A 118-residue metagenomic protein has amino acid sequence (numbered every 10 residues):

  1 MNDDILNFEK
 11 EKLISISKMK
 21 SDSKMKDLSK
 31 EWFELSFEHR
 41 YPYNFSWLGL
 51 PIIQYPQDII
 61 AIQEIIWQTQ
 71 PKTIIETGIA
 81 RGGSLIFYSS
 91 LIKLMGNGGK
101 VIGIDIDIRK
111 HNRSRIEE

Functional and structural regions predicted by a protein language model:
M1, I16-K20, F37, P42 (+1 more regions): Membrane-proximal envelope and lipid/glycan-remodeling enzymes
M1-S29: N-terminal auxiliary segments of SAM/dcSAM-dependent transferases
E9-E11, E31-E34, E38, E64 (+2 more regions): Glutamate identity and glutamate-enriched acidic tracts
K26-Q54: Class I SAM-dependent transferase core
L48-E118: S-adenosylmethionine/decaboxylated-SAM
